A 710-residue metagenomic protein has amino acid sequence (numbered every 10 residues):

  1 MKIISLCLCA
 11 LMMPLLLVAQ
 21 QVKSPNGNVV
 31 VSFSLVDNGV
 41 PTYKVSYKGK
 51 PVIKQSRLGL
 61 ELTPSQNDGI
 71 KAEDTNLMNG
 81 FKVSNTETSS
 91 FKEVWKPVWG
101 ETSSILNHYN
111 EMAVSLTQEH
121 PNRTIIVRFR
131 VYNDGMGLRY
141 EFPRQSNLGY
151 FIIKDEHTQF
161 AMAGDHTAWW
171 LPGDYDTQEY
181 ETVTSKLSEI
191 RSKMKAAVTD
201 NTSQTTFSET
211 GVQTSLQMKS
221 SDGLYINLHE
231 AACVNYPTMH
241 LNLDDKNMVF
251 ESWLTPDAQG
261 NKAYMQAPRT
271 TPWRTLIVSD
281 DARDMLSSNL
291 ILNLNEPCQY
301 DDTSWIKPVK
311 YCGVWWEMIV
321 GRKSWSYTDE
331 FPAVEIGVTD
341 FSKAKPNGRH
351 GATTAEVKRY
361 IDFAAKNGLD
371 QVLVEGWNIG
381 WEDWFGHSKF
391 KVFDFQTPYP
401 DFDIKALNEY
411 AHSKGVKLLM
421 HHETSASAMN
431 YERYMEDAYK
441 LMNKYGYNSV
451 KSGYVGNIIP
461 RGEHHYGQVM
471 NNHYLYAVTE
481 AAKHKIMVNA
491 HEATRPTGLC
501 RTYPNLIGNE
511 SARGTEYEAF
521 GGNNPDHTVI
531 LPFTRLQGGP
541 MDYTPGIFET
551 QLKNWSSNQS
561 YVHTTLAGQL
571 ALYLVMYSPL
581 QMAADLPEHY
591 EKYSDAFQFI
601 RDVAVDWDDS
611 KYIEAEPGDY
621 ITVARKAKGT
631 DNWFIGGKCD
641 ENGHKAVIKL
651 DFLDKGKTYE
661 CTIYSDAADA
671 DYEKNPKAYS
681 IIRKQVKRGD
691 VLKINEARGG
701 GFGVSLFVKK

Functional and structural regions predicted by a protein language model:
M1-Q21: Bacterial Sec-dependent N-terminal signal peptides
Q21-D302: N-terminal accessory beta-strand-rich subdomains and adjacent acidic, glycine-rich linkers that precede catalytic cores
Q266-R359, N367, Q371: An acidic-aromatic substrate-binding cleft motif
E356-W377, K444-N448: Catalytic domains of carbohydrate-active enzymes, especially glycoside hydrolases
E375-T565: Aromatic- and carboxylate-enriched substrate-binding clefts and catalytic-loop regions of carbohydrate-active enzymes
A567-E614: Catalytic cores of secreted or luminal carbohydrate-active enzymes
P617-K655, F702-S705: Carbohydrate-binding surface patches
R683-K710: C-terminal beta-strand-rich structural cap/linker in extracellular carbohydrate-active enzymes
